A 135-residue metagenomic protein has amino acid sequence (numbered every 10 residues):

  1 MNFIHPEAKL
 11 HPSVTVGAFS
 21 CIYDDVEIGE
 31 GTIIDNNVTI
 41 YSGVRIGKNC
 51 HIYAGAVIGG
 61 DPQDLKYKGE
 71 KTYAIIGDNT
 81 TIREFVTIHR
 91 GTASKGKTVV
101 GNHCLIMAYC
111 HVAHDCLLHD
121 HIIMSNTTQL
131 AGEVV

Functional and structural regions predicted by a protein language model:
N2-V135: Structural signal for interior beta-strand "rungs" in well-ordered beta-sheet cores of soluble enzyme domains
